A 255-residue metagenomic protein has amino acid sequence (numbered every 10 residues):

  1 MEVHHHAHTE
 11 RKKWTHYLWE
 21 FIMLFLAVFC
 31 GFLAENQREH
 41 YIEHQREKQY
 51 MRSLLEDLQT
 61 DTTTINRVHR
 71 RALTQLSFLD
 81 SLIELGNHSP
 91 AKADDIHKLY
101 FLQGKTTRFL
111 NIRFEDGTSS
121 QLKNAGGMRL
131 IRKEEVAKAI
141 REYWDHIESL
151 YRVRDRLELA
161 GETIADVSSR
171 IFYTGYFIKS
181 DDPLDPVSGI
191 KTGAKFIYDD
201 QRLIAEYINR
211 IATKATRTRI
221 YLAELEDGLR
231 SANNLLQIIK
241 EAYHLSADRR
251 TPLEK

Functional and structural regions predicted by a protein language model:
M1-T15, N36-K255: Long, hydrophobic alpha-helical segments that serve as membrane-spanning/inserting helices
E20-L33: Hydrophobic membrane-insertion alpha-helices, especially the h-region of bacterial N-terminal signal peptides
